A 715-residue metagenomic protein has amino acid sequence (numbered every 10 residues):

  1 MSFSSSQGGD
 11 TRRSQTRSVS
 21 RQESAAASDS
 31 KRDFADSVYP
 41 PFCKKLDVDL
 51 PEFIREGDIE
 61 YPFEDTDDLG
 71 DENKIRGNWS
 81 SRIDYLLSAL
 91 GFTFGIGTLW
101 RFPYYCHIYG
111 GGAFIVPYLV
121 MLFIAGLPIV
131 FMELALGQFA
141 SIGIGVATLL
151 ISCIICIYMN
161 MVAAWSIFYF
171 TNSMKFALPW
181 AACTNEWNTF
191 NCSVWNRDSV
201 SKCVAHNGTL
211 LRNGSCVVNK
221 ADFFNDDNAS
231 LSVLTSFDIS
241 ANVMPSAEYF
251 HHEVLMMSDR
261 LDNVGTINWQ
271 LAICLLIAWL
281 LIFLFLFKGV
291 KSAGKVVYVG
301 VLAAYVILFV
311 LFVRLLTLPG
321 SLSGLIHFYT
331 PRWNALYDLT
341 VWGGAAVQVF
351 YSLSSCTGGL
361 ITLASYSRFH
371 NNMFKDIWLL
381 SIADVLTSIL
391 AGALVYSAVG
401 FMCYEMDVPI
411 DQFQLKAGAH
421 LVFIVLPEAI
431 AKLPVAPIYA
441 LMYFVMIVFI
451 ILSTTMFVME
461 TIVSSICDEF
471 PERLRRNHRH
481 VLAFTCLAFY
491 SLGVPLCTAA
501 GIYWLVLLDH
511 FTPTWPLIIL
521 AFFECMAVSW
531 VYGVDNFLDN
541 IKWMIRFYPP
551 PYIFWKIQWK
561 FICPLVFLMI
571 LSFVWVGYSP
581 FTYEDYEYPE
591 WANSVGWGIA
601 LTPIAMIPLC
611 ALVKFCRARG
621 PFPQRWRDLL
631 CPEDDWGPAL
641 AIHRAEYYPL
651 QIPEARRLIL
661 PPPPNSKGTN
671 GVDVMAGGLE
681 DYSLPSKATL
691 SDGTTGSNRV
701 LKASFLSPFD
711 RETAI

Functional and structural regions predicted by a protein language model:
S2-W100, I129-L134, C192, S201-V204 (+4 more regions): Membrane-interface "cap" regions at the ends of multi-pass membrane proteins
C43-W79, L86, V290, G294-M459 (+9 more regions): Membrane-embedded translocation segments of transport machinery
D84-V120, F131-M132, L281, L286-S292 (+6 more regions): Transmembrane helix-boundary motif of multi-pass solute transporters/channels
L87-G97, I155, R212, N225 (+7 more regions): Hydrophobic, membrane-embedded alpha-helices of multi-pass small-molecule transporters
P103-M121, G137-S141, T148, K291-G300 (+10 more regions): Transmembrane helix-loop boundary segments of multi-pass membrane transporters
I129, N160-A164, F168-A177, Y305-F328 (+5 more regions): Hydrophobic alpha-helical segments and their helix-loop junctions in multi-pass secondary transporters
A163-N263, S321-N334, E405-E428, L520-F522 (+1 more regions): Extracellular/lumenal N-termini and interhelical loops of multi-pass eukaryotic membrane proteins
V494-L496, V506-S529, P551-G668, I715: A generic transmembrane alpha-helix motif of multi-pass inner-membrane proteins
